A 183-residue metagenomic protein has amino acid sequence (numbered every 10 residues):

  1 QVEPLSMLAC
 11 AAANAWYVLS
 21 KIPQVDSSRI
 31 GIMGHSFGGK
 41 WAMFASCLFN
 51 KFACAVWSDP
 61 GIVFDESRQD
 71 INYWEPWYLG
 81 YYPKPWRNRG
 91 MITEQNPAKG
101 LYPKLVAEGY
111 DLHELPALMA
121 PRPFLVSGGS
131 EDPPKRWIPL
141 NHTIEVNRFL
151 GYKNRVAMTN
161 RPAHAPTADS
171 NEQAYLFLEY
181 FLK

Functional and structural regions predicted by a protein language model:
Q1-K183: Ligand-binding pocket scaffold of soluble enzyme catalytic domains
